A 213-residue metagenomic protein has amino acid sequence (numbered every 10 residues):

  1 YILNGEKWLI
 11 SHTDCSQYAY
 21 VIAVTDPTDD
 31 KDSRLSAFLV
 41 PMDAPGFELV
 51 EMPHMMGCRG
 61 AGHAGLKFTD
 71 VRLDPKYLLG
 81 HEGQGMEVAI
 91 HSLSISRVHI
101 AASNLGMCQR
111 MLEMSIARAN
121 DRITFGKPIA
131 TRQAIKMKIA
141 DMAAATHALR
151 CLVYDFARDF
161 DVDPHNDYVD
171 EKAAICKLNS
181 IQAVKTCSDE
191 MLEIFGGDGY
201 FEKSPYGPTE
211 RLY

Functional and structural regions predicted by a protein language model:
I2, G65-K67, Q84, I90-Y213: Alpha-helical interface subdomain recognition
N4-L49: A short core secondary-structure module
W8-D14, G57-C58, I95-H99: Glycine-rich phosphate/pyrophosphate-binding beta-alpha loops
C15-Q17, D32, G60, Q133 (+1 more regions): Residue-level preference for beta-strand/loop junctions
D43-D74: Flexible, small-/acidic-enriched active-site or ligand-binding loops
M52-M56, L79, T124: Glycine-anchored helix-breaking recognition loops at helix->coil/strand junctions
D70-V88: Long, acidic (Asp/Glu-rich), low-complexity accessory segments flanking structured domains
